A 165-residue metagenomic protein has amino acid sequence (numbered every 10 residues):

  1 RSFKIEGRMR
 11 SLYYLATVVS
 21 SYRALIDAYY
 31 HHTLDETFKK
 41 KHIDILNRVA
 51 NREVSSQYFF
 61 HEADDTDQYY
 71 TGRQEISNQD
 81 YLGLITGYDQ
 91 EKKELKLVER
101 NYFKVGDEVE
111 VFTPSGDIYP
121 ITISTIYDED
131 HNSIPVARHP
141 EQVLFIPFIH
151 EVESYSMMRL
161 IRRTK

Functional and structural regions predicted by a protein language model:
S2-K165: Surface-exposed amphipathic alpha-helical tracts and adjacent flexible/coil segments at the periphery of soluble enzymes
